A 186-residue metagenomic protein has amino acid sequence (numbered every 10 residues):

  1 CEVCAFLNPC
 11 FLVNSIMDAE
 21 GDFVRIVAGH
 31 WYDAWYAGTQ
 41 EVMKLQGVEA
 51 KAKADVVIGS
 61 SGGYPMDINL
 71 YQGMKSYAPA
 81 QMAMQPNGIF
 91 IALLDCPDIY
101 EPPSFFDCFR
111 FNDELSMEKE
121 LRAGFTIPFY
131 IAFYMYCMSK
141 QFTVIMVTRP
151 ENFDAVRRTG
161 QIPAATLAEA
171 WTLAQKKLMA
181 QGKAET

Functional and structural regions predicted by a protein language model:
C1-K53: Conserved, well-structured core segments that form the ligand-binding/active-site neighborhood of functional domains
V3-L7, V48-A52, M82-M84, Y136-S139 (+1 more regions): Solvent-exposed alpha-helices and their adjacent loops that cap or buttress functional pockets in soluble metabolic
D18, G62, D95-P97, R149-P150: Short, ordered loop/turn segments at secondary-structure junctions
I26-Q40, A52, I68-K75, Q85 (+1 more regions): Conserved active-site and cofactor/substrate-binding residues in soluble primary-metabolism enzymes
A37-G47, K75-P79, F125-Y136, T166-M179: A short, acidic, amphipathic alpha-helical segment used as a generic capping/interface helix at domain edges
D55-S60, I91: Structural motif
D67-M146: C-terminal catalytic subdomain
T148-T186: Extended hydrophobic packing segments that form well-structured cores
